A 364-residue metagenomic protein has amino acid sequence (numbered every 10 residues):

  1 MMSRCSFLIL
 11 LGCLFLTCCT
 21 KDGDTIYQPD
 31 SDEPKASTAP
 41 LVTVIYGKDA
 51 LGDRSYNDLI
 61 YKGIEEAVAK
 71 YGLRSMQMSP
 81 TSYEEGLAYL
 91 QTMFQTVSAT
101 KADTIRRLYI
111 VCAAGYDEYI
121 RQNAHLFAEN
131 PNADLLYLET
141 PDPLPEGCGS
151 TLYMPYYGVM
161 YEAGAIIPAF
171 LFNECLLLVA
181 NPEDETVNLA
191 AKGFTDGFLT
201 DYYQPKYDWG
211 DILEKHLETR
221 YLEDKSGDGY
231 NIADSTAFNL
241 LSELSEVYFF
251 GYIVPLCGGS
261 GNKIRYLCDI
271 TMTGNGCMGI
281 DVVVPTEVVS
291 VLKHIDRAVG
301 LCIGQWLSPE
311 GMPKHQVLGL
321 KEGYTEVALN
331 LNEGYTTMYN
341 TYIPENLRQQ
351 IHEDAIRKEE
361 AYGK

Functional and structural regions predicted by a protein language model:
F15-C18: C-terminal motif of bacterial Sec signal peptides marking the signal peptidase cleavage site
V42-G63, A67, M76-L90, V187: Extracytoplasmic "Venus flytrap"
V44, T100-G115, D134-L138, V247-G258 (+1 more regions): Periplasmic-binding protein-like
I64, V159-H216, K314-T341: An alpha-beta-alpha
S75-V97, R220-E243: Structural motif
A128-M154, V283-P285: Flexible loop/hinge segments that line or gate small-molecule binding clefts
T151-C175, V291-P313: Hydrophobic alpha-helical segments within soluble ligand-binding/sensing domains
L301-K364: Hinge/cleft segment of the Venus flytrap/periplasmic-binding protein
